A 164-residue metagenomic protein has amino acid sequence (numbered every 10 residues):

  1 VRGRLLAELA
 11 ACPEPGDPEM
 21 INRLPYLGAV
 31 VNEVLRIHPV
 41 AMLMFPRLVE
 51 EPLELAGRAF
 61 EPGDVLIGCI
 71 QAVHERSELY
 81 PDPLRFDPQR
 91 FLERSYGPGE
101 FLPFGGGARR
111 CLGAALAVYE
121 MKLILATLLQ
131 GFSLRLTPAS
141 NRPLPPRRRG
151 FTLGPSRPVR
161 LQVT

Functional and structural regions predicted by a protein language model:
V1, L116-F151: Cytochrome P450 heme-binding "Cys pocket" and the immediately downstream C-terminal segment
E14-A56, S77: Conserved cytochrome P450 K-helix E-x-x-R motif and the immediately C-terminal K′/meander segment
E50, G68-S95: Conserved cytochrome P450 K-helix/beta-meander segment immediately N-terminal to the heme-binding cysteine loop
L55, E61-P62: Residue-level recognition of short, solvent-exposed, well-ordered loop/turn junctions that link secondary-structure
